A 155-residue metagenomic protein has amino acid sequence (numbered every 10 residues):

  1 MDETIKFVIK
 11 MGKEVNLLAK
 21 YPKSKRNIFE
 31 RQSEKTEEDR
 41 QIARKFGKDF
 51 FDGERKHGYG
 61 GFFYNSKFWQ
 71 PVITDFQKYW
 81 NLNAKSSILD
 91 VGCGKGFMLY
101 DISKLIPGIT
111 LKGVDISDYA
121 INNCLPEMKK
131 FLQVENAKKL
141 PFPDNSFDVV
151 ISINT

Functional and structural regions predicted by a protein language model:
D2-I42: N-terminal auxiliary segments of SAM/dcSAM-dependent transferases
E54-F68: Class I SAM-dependent methyltransferase Rossmann-like catalytic core, especially the SAM/SAH-binding loop
S66-N83: Conserved alpha-helix/loop element of class I SAM-dependent methyltransferases that forms part of the SAM/SAH-binding
K85-G94: Conserved class I S-adenosyl-L-methionine
F97-K139: Class I SAM-dependent methyltransferase SAM/SAH-binding core
K139-N145: Short amphipathic alpha-helix with an adjacent loop that forms part of the alpha/beta core around
I151: A conserved beta-strand element that flanks and buttresses the S-adenosyl-L-methionine
T155: Hydrophobic adenine-recognition pocket in adenosine-nucleotide-binding enzymes
